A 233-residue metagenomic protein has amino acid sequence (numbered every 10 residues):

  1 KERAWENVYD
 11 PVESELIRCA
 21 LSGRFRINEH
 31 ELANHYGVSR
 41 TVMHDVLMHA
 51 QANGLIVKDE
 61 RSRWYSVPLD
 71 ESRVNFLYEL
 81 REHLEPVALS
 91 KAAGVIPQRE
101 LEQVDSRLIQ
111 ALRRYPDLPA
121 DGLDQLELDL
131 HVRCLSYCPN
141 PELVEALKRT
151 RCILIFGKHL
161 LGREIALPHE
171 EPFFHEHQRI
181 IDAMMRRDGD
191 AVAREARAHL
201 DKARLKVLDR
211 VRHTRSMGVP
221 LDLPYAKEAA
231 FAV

Functional and structural regions predicted by a protein language model:
K1-L84, A226-V233: Short linear motifs at protein or domain termini
R3, D121, Q125, P168-P172: Short helix-capping and inter-helix turn/linker motifs at the boundaries of alpha-helical repeat units
E15, C19, R114, L135-Y137 (+1 more regions): Hydrophobic side-chain positions on well-ordered alpha-helices, corresponding to helix-helix packing/interface faces
E29, N140-P141, R187-D188: Short loop-to-helix capping motifs
Q98-G162, E176-H177, R194-K202: Conserved amphipathic alpha-helical segments that form helical-bundle/coiled-coil interaction surfaces
L160-V233: C-terminal all-alpha effector/ligand-binding and dimerization domain of prokaryotic HTH-type transcriptional repressors
